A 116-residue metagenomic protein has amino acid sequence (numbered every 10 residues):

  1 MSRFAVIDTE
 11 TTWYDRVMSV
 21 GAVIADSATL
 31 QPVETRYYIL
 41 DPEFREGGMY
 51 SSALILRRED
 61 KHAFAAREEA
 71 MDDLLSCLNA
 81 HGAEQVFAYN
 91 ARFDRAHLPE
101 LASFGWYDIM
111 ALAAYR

Functional and structural regions predicted by a protein language model:
S2-A5, T9-P99: Conserved non-catalytic scaffold segment of RNase H-like nuclease domains
L101-G105: Short, structured coil segments at secondary-structure junctions
Y107-R116: Short alpha-helix plus adjacent loop in nuclease-associated cores
